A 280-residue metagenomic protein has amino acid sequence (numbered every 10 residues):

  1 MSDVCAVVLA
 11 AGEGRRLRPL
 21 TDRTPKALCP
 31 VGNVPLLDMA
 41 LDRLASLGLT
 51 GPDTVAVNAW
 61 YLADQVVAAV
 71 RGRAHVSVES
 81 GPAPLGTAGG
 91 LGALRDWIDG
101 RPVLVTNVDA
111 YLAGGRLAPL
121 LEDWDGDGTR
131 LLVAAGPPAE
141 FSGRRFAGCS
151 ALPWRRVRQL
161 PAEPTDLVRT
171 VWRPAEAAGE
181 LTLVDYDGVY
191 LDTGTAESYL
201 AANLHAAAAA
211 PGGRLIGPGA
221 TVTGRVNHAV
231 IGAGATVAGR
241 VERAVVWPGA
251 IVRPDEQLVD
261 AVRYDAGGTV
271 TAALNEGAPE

Functional and structural regions predicted by a protein language model:
M1-V8, R16, P30-V108, L112-L117 (+1 more regions): Conserved N-terminal catalytic core of the sugar/cofactor nucleotidyltransferase
C5, P52-V55, G128-R130, P153 (+1 more regions): Residues at the starts of beta-strands that form the adenosine-phosphate
D22-A27: Short alpha-helical oligomerization interface
L28, V76-V78, T129-L132, L181-L183: Conserved beta-strand scaffold positions in the cores of enzyme catalytic domains, especially in NTP/NDP-utilizing
V103-L104, Y111-G126, G136-A207: Catalytic-core segments of class I nucleotidyltransferases/pyrophosphorylases that form NMP-activated intermediates
G213-G224, A229-I231, A235-V246, A250-V252 (+3 more regions): A structural motif detector for beta-strand N-caps
